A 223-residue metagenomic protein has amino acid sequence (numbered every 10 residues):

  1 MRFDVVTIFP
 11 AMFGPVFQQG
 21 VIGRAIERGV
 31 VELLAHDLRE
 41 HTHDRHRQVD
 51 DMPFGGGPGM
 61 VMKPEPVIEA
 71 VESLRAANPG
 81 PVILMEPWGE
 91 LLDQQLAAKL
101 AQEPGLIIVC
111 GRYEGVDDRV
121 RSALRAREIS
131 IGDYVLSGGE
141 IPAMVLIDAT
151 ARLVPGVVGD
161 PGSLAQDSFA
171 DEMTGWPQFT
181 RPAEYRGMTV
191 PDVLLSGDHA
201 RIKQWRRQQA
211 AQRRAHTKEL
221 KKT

Functional and structural regions predicted by a protein language model:
M1-R39: Glycine-rich, flexible N-terminal cofactor/catalytic loop recognition
D4-V6, L34-H36, I83, L106-I107 (+1 more regions): Hydrophobic/aromatic beta-strand patches that form the interior of the parallel beta-sheet core in alpha/beta enzyme
L34, T42-H46, D50-V67: A short aromatic-anchored loop/beta-hairpin motif
G57, G111, D198: Conserved RecA-like P-loop NTPase ATPase core
K63-R112, D117: S-adenosyl-L-methionine/SAH cofactor-binding core of RNA-modifying enzymes
V116, V120-F169: Structured adenosyl-cofactor binding patch, chiefly the S-adenosyl-L-methionine
F169-T223: Long, charged alpha-helical interface segments
